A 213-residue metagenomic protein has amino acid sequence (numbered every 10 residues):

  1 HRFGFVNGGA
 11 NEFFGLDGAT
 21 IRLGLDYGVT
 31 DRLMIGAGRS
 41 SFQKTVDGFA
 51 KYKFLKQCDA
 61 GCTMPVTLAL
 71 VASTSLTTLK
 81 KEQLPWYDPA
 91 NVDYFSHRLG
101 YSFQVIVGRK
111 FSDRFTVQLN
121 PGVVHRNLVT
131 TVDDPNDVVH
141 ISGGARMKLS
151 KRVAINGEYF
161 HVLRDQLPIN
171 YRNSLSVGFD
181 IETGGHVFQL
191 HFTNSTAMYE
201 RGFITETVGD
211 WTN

Functional and structural regions predicted by a protein language model:
H1-Q104, G108-N127, V138, M147-A154 (+1 more regions): Transmembrane beta-barrel domains of Gram-negative outer membranes and organellar outer membranes
T131-D137: Short helix-loop boundary/capping segments
